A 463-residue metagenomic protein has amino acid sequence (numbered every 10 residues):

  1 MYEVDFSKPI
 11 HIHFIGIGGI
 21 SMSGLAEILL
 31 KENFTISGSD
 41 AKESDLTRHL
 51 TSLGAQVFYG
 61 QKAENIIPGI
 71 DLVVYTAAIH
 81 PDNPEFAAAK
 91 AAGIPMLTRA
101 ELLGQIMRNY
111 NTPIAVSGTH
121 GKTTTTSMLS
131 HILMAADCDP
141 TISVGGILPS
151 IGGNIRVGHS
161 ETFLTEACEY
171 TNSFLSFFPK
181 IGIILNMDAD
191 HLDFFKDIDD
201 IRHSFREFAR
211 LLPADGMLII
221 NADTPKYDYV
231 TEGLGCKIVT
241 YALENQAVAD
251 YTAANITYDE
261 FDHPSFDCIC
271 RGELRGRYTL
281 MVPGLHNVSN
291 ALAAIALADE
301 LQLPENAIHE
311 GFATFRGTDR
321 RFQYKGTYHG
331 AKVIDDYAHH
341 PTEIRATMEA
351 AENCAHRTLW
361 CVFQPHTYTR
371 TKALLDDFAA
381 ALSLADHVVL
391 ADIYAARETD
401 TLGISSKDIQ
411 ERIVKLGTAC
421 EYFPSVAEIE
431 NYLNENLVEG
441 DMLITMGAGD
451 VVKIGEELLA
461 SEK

Functional and structural regions predicted by a protein language model:
M1-P9, K62, L103-Q105, Q323-Y324 (+1 more regions): A short, basic/flexible loop-to-alpha-helix module at the beginning of a structural domain
Y2-H13, S21, L25-E32, Y110 (+3 more regions): Nucleotide phosphate-binding/pyrophosphate-handling subdomain across enzymes that bind or process nucleotide phosphates
E3-D5, I28-F34, T51, N65-P68 (+5 more regions): Phosphate-binding loop of NTP-binding sites
I12-F14, V73, I114, P140 (+3 more regions): Conserved hydrophobic helix-helix packing surfaces used for dimerization/oligomerization
H13-I17, M446: Conserved N-terminal Rossmann-fold NAD(P)-binding element of oxidoreductases
T35-H49: NAD(P)-binding Rossmann-fold cofactor-contacting core
S39-D40, F58-Q61, L97-G104, S143-G146 (+4 more regions): Beta-strand->loop->alpha-helix junctions that form or flank phosphate-binding loops in nucleotide-handling enzymes
A379-E439: C-terminal helical cap/extension that packs against the catalytic core of soluble nucleotide-cofactor enzymes
